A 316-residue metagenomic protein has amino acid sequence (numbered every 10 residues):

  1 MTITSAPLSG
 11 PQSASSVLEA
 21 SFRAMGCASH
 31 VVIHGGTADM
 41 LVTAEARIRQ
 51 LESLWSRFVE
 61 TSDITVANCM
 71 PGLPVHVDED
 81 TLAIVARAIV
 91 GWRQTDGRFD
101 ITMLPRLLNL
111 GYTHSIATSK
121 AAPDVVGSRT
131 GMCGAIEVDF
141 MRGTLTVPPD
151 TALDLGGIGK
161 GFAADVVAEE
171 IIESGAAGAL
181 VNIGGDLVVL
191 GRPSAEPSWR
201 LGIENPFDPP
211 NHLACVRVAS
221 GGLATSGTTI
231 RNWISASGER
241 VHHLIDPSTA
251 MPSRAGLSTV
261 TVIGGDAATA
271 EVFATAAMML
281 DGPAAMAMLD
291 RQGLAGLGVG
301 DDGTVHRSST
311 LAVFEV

Functional and structural regions predicted by a protein language model:
M1-V316: Mature catalytic core of soluble alpha/beta enzymes
